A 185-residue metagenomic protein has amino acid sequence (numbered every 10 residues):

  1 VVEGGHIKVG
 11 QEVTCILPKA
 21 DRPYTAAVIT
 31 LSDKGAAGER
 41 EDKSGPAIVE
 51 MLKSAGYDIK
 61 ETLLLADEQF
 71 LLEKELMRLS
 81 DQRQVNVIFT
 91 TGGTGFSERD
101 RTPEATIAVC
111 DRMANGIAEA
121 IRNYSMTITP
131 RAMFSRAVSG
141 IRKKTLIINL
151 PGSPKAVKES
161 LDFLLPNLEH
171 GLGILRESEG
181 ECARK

Functional and structural regions predicted by a protein language model:
V1-D21: Metal-cofactor-dependent catalytic cores
K19-A26, M51, R176-K185: SAM-dependent methyltransferases
K19-D21, D81, V138-R142: Solvent-exposed alpha-helices and their adjacent loops that cap or buttress functional pockets in soluble metabolic
R22-D67: Glycine-rich phosphate/diphosphate-binding loop of Rossmann-like nucleotide-binding domains
I29-T30, T90-T91, N149-P151: Short beta-strand segments
K53-T90, G95-C110: N-terminal small/polar loop signature for handling phosphorylated ligands or for N-terminal nucleophile
T102-K185: Proline/glycine-rich low-complexity loops and linkers
